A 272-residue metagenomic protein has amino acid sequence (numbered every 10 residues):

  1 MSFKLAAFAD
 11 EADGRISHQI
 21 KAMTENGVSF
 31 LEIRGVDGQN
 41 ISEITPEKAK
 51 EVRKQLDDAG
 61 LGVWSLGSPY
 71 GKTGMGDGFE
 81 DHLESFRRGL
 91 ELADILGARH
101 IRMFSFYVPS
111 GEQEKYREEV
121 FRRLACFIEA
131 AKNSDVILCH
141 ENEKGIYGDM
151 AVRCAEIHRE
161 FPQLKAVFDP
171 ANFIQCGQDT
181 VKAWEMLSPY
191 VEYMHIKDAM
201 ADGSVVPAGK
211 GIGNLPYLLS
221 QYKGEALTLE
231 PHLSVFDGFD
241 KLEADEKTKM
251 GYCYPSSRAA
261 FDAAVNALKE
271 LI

Functional and structural regions predicted by a protein language model:
M1-A6, D13-S29, R53, D57-G60 (+2 more regions): Histidine-acidic metal/acid-base catalytic patches
F3-S17, S42-K50, D81-F86: N-terminal-biased segments
F8-A12, R34-V36, S68-G71, F106-V108 (+4 more regions): Active-site beta-loop-alpha junctions enriched in small/polar residues
S17-K21, Q55-D58, M75-A166, Q175-G177 (+1 more regions): Active-site acidic/histidine proton-transfer and metal-coordination neighborhood in alpha/beta enzyme cores
N26, R34, I95-L96, P189: Structural motif
S29-G35, G62-G67, I101-M103: Short, well-structured secondary-structure segments
E32-L56, S105-E112: Glycine-rich, proline-tolerant flexible connector loops at the mouths of alpha/beta enzymes
G71-E80, V206-G209: The substrate-binding groove and active-site-proximal loops of carbohydrate-active enzymes, especially glycoside
